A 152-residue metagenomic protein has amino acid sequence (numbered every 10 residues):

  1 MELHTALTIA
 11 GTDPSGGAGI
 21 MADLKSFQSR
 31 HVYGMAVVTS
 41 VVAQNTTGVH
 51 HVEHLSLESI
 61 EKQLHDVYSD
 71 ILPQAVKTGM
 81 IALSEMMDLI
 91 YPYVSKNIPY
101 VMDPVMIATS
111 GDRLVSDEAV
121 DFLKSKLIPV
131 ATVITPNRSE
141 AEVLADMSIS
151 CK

Functional and structural regions predicted by a protein language model:
M1-A75, V143, K152: Small-residue (G/A/S/T)-rich helix-start motifs and N-terminal tracts that mark the onset
P14-S15, A82, I107, S150: Glycine-/small-residue-rich active-site loops that bind phosphorylated ligands and cofactors
A22-L24, H50-V52, I90-Y93, L114-D117 (+1 more regions): Short, glycine/charged-enriched secondary-structure capping and boundary segments
F27, G111-R113, A145: Short, function-defining helix-loop hinge/capping sites that tune catalysis or transport
M35, T39, P99-P104, K126-S139: Non-cysteine beta-strand/loop elements that form the S-adenosyl-L-methionine
V41-V42, A82, M106, E140: Glycine-rich beta-alpha junction loops
V67-P129: Glycine/small-residue-rich loop that forms an oxyanion/phosphate-binding "nest" at active or ligand-binding sites
S116-K152: Conserved phosphate/ATP/ADP-binding segment of small-molecule kinases
